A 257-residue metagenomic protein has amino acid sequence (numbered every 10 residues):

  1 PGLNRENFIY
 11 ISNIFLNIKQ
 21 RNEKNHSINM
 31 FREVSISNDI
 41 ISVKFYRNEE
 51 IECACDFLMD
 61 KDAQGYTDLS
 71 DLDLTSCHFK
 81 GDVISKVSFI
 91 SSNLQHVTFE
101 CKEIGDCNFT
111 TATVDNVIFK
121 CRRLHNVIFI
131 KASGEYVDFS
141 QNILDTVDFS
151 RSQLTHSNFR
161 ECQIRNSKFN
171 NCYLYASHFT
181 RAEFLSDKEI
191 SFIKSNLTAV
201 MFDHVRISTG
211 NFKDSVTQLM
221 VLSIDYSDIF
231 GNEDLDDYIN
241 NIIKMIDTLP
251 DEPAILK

Functional and structural regions predicted by a protein language model:
L3-I9, N25-L256: Tandem repeat scaffolds
